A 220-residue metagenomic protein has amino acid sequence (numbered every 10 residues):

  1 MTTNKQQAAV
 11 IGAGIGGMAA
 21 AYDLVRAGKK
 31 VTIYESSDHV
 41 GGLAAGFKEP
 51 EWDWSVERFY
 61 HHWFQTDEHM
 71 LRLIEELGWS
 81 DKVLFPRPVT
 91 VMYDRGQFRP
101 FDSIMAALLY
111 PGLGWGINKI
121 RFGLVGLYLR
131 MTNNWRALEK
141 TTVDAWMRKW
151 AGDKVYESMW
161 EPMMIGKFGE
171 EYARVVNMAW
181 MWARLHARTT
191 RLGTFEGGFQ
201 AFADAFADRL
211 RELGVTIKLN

Functional and structural regions predicted by a protein language model:
M1-K5: A short, basic/flexible loop-to-alpha-helix module at the beginning of a structural domain
Q6-I33: N-terminal Rossmann-like FAD-binding beta1-loop-alpha1 element of flavoenzymes
D23-L24, I74, L210: Hydrophobic alpha-helical packing residues
V25-P50: Glycine-rich FAD pyrophosphate-binding loop
V31, V83, I217-L219: Generic structural signal for residues in well-ordered beta-strands
K48-R72: N-terminal glycine-rich dinucleotide-binding loop that anchors FAD/FMN and/or NAD(P) in oxidoreductases
T66-L71, E75-V175, R184-T190: Mobile amphipathic helical/loop "lid" adjacent to a hydrophobic cofactor/ligand pocket
M181-N220: Helical element adjacent to the flavin cofactor pocket in flavoenzyme catalytic cores
